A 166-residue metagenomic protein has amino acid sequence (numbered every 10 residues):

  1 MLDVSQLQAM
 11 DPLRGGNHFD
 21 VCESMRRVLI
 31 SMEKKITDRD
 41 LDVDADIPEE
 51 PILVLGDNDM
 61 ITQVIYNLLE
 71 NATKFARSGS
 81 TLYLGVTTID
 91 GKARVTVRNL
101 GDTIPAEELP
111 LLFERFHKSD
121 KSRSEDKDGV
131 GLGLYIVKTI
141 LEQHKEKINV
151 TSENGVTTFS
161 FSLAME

Functional and structural regions predicted by a protein language model:
A9-R14, L53-G56: Conserved micro-motifs of the catalytic ATP-binding
G15-E33, D44: A conserved beta-strand-to-alpha-helix junction within the catalytic ATP-binding
N17-H18, T37, D42-I52: Conserved catalytic submotifs in the C-terminal HATPase_c
A72-T73: Short helix-loop "hinge" at the ATP-lid/N-box region of the Bergerat-fold HATPase_c
G79-G91: Short beta-strand/loop element within the Bergerat-fold HATPase_c
I104-K118: Short conserved segment of the HATPase_c
K145-E146: Conserved glycine-rich
